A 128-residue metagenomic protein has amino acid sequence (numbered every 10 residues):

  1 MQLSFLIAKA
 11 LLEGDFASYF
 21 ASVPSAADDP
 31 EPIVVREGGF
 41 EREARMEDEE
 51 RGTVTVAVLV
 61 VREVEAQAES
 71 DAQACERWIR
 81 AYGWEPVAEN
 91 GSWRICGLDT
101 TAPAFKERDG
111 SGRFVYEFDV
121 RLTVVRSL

Functional and structural regions predicted by a protein language model:
M1-D48, Y82-W93: Small/polar-rich, solvent-exposed N-terminal microdomains that initiate assembly or binding
L6-A10, S70, A74, W78: Long, highly charged amphipathic alpha-helices
E43, A66, R126-L128: Residue-level signal for secondary-structure boundary sites
R45-R51, R108-S111: Short, solvent-exposed beta-strand/turn "edge" segments of beta-rich domains on protein surfaces
E50-A68, Q73-C75, F114-V124: Oligomerization/assembly interface segments of phage tail-like spikes and tubes
R80-L128: Acidic-leaning, charged glycine-interspersed low-complexity segments
